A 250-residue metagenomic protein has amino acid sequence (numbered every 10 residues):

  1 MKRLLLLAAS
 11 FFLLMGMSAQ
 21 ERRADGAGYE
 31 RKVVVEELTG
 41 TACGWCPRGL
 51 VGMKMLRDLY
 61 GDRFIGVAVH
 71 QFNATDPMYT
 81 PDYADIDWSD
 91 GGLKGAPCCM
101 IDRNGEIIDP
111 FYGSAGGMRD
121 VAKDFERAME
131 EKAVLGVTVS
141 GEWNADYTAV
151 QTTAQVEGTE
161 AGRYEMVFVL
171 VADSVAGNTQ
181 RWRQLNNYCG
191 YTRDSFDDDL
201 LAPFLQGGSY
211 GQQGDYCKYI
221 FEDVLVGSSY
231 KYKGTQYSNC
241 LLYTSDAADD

Functional and structural regions predicted by a protein language model:
M1-A24: Bacterial Sec-dependent N-terminal signal peptides
F11, A27, V35, D58 (+2 more regions): A generic structural signal for short, solvent-exposed coil/turn residues that cap or connect secondary-structure
Q20-R22, G52-D58, A122-R127: Intrinsically disordered, low-complexity boundary segments flanking structured domains
Q20-Y29, A133-V137: N-terminal "domain-start" segment that seeds a small globular fold
G26-D62: Local sequence-structure signature of Cys/Sec-based thiol-disulfide redox active-site neighborhoods
A68-S245: Short, conserved sequence motifs used for protein processing/export or organelle targeting and for catalysis
D246-D250: A short, hydrophobic C-terminal helix/tail in secreted or cell-surface proteins
